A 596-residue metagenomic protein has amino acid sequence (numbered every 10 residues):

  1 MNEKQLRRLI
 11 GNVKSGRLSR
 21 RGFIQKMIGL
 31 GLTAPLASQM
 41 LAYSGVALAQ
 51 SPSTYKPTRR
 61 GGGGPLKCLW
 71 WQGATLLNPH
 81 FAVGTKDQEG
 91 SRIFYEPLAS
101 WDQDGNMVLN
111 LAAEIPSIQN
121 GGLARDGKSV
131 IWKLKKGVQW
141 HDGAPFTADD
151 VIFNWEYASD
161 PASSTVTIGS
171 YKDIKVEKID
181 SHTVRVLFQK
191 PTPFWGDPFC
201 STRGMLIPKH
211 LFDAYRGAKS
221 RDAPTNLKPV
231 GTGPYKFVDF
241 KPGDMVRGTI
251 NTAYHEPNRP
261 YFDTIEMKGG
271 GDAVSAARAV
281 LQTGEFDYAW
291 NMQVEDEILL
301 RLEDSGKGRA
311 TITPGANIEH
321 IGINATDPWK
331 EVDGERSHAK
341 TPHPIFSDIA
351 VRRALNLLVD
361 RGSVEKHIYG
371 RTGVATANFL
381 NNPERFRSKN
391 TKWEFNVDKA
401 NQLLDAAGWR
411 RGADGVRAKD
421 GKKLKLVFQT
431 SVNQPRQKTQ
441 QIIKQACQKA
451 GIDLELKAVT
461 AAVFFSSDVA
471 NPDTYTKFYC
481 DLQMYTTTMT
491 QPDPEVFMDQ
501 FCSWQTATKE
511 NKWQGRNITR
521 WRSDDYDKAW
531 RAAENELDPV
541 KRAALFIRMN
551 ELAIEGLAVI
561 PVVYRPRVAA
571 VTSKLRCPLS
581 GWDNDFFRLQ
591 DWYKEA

Functional and structural regions predicted by a protein language model:
N2-L18, G22, K26, L48-G61 (+12 more regions): Extracytoplasmic/periplasmic ligand-capture domains
G22-L48: N-terminal export signals
K67-A124, E156, V230-T232: N-terminal lobe/hinge region of extracytoplasmic solute-binding protein
W71-S91, L111, V166, W195-M205 (+5 more regions): A structural "hinge/loop" feature
V166-R216, D239: Surface-exposed binding/hinge segments that line and control ligand-binding clefts or catalytic entry sites
G421, P566-A570: A glycine-rich phosphate-binding loop feature that marks nucleotide/adenosyl-phosphate handling sites
V562: Active-site-proximal polar cores
